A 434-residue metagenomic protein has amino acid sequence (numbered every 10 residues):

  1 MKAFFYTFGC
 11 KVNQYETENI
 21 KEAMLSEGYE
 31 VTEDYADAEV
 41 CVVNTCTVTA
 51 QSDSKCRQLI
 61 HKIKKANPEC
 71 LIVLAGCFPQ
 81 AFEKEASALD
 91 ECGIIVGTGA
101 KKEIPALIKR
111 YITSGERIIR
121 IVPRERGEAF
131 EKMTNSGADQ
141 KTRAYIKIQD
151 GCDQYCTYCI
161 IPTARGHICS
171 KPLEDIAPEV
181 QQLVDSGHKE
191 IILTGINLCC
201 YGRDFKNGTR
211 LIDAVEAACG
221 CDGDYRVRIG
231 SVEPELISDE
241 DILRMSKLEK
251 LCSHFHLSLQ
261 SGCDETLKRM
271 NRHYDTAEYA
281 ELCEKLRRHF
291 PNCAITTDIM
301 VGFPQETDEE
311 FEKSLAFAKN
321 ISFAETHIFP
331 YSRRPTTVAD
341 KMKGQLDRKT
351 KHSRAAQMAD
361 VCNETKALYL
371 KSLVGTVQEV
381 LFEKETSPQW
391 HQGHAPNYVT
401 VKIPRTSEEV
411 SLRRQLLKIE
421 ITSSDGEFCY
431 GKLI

Functional and structural regions predicted by a protein language model:
M1-Y201, E240, L251, F255 (+6 more regions): Proteins enriched for Cys/Gly/acidic motifs involved in redox and nucleic-acid/cofactor modification
T47-V48, R165-G166, F205-G208, K268-Y274 (+1 more regions): Short glycine-enriched, charge-decorated loop/helix-capping segments at active-site entrances that position
I72-V73, A81, A86, D185-D308: Conserved SAM/AdoMet-binding glycine-rich loop
S136-G137, L243-K247, L259, L370-S372 (+2 more regions): Replace "in large, NTP-powered and nucleic-acid-processing enzymes" with "in large, NTP-powered factors and other
D139-K141, C152-Q154, L251, S261 (+5 more regions): Short flexible coil/turn linkers enriched for glycine and charged/polar residues that connect secondary-structure
I176, L193, I229, L257 (+5 more regions): Conserved, mostly hydrophobic/aromatic
E306, K313, I321-F323: Contiguous mid-protein beta-loop-alpha structural module that forms a pocket-lining wall or clamp of enzyme active
K341-I434: Terminal RNA-binding accessory module
